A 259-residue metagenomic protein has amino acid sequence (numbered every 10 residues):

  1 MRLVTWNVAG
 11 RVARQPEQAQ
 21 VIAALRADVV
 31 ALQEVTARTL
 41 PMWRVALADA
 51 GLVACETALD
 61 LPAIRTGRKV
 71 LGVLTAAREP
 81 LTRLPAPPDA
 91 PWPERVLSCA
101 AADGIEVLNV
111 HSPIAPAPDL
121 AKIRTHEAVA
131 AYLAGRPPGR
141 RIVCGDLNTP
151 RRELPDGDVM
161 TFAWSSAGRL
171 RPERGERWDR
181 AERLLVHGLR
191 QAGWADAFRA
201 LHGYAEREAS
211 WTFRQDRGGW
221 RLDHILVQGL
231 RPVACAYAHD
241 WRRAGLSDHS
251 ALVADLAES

Functional and structural regions predicted by a protein language model:
M1-A50, R65-V73, S259: N-terminal, active-site-proximal structural segment of metallo-dependent hydrolase catalytic domains
M1-G10, G104-I114, C144: Active-site-proximal beta-strand elements of phosphoester/diester hydrolases
V8, V35, S112, L147 (+1 more regions): Active-site metal-binding loops of divalent metal-dependent hydrolases
V35-A117: Structured beta-strand-rich core segments of catalytic domains in phosphoester-bond hydrolases
G67-R83, G188-A192, D216-P232, A257: Conserved beta strand-loop-helix elements of the APE1-like EEP
A76-E79, C99-D103, V227-G229, S247 (+1 more regions): Active-site beta-strand termini and strand-to-loop segments that position acidic
H111-H126, R169-R174: Surface-exposed cleft-lining segments at the edges of enzyme active sites
E127-G218, L222: Metal-dependent phosphoesterases centered on the DNase I-like endonuclease/exonuclease/phosphatase
